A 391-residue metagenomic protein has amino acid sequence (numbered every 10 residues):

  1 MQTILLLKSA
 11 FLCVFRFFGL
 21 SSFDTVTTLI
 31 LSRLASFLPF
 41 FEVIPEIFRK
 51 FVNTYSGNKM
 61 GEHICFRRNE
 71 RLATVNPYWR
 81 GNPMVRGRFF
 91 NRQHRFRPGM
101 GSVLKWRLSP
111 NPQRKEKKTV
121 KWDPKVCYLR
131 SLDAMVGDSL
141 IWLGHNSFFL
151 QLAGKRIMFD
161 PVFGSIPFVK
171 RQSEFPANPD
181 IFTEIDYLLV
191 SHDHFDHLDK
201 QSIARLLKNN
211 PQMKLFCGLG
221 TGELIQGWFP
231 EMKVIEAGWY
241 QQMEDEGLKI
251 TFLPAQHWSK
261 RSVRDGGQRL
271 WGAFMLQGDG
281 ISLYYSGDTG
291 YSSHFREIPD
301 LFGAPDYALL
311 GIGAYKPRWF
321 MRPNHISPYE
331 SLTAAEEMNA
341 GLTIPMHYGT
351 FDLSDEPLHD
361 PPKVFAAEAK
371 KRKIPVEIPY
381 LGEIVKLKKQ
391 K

Functional and structural regions predicted by a protein language model:
M1-A35: Hydrophobic alpha-helical membrane-insertion segments
S9-F11, L29-L34, P39-E42, F48-P167 (+3 more regions): Metallo-beta-lactamase
R67-N69, Y78-V85, F89-R95, Y187 (+4 more regions): Cap/insert and terminal regions of metallo-dependent hydrolase folds
R114-V136, G218-I281, K363-K388: Metallo-beta-lactamase
S139-I141, P167-F175, H197, D265 (+2 more regions): Short gly/ser/thr-rich secondary-structure transition/capping motifs
F149-Q151, E244-D306, R322-Y329: Catalytic core of the metallo-beta-lactamase
P161-F175, W258-R264, K316-N324, D352: Acidic/histidine-rich helix-loop elements that form or flank divalent-metal/phosphate-binding sites at the catalytic
I181-L207: Di-metal (Zn2+ and/or Mg2+/Mn2+) metal-binding site signature of metallo-dependent hydrolases with the MBL/beta-CASP
